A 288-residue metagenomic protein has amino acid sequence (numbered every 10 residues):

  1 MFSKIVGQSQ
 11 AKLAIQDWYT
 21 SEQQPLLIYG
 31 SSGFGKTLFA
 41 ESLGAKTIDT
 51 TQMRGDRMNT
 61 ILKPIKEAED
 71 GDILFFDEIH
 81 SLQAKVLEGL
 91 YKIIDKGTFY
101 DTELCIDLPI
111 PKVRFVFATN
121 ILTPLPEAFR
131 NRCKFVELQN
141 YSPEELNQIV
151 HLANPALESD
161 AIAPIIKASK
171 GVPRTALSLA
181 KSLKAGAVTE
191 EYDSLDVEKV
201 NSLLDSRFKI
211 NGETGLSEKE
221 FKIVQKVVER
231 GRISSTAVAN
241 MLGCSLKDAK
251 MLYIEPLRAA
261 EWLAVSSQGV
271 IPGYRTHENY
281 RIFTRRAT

Functional and structural regions predicted by a protein language model:
M1-L13, E213-T214: Dynamic helix-loop-helix/coil hinge segments at AAA+ ATPase domain boundaries and subdomain interfaces
D17-Q52, P64-E69: Walker A/P-loop
D70-G97, L122-N131: Conserved AAA+/SF3 P-loop NTPase catalytic/coupling segment centered on the Walker-B
K96-P111, A128: Conserved Walker
K134-L146: Conserved AAA+ ATPase "SRH/arginine-finger" region at the nucleotide-binding site
A163-K167, R174-V188: C-terminal helical "lid" of AAA+/P-loop NTPase domains
A185-K209, Q268, P272-Y274: Conserved C-terminal helix/linker of AAA+ ATPases
E229-T288: Terminal-proximal interaction/regulatory segments of ATP-powered molecular machines
